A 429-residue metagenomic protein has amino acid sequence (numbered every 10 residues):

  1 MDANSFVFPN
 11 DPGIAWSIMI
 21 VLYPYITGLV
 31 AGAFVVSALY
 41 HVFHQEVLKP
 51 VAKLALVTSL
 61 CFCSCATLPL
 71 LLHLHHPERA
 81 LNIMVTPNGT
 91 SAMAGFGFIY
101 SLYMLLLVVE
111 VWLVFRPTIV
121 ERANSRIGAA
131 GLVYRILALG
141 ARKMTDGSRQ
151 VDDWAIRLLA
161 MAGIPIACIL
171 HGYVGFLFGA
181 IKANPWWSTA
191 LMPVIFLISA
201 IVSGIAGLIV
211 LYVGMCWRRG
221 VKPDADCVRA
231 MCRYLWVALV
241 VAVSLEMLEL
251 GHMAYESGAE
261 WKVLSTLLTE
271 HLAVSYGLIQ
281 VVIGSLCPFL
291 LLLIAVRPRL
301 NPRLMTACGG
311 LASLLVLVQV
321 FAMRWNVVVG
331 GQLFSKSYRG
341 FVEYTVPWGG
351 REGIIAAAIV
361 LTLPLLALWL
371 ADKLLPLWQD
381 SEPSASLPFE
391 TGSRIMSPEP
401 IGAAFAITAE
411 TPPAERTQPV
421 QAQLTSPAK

Functional and structural regions predicted by a protein language model:
M1-S5, P77-N82, A254-V263, Q332-R339: Peri-membrane helix termini and adjoining interfacial loops of integral membrane proteins
M1-V42, W369, A385-L387, R394 (+2 more regions): N-terminal signal-anchor module of multipass membrane proteins
P9-M19, V85-A92, G147-W154, A183-M192 (+2 more regions): Membrane-interface segments at the starts/ends of alpha-helical transmembrane spans
I14-Y25, L48-L60: Loop-to-helix transition at the N-terminal end of transmembrane alpha-helices
M19-Y23, A94-G97, M192-F196, G258-I283 (+2 more regions): Membrane-interface transmembrane-helix boundary segments in multi-pass integral membrane proteins
P24-I26, E46, L106-T306, L311-A312 (+4 more regions): Long, contiguous internal "core" modules enriched in hydrophobic/ aromatic residues
I26-H44, L54-T86, A92-R142, I156-L159 (+1 more regions): Transmembrane-helix bundle segments that line or gate the permeation/cavity pathway in multi-pass membrane proteins
A307-T411, E415-K429: TerminUS-proximal long segments
